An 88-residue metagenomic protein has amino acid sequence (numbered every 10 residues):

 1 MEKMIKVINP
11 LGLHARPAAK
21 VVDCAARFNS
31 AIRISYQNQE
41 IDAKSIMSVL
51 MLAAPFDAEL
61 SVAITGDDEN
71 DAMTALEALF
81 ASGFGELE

Functional and structural regions predicted by a protein language model:
M1-K3: Absolute protein N-terminus
K6-M47, M51-D57, I64, L79: Compact, glycine-rich, soluble single-domain proteins
A53-E88: C-terminal structural segments of small proteins and small subunits
